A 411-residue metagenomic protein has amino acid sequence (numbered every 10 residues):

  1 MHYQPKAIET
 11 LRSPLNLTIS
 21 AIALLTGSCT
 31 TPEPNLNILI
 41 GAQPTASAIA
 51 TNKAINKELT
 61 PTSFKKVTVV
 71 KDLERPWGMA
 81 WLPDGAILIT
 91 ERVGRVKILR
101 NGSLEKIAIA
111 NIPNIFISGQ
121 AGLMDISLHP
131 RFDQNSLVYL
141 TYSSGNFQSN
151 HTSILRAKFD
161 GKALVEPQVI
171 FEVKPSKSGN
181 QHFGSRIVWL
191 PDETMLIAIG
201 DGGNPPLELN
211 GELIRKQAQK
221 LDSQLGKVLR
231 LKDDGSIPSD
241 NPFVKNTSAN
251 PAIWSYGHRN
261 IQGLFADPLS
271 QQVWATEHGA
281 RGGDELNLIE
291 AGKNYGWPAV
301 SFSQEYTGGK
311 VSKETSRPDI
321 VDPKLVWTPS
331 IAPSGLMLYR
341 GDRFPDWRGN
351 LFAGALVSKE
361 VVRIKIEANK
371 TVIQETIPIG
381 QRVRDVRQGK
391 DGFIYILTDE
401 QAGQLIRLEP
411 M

Functional and structural regions predicted by a protein language model:
M1-L11: N-terminal secretory signal peptides that target proteins for export/translocation
T26-S28: C-terminal motif of bacterial Sec signal peptides marking the signal peptidase cleavage site
T30-G203, G263-A266, Q272-G279, P329-N369 (+1 more regions): Acidic, Gly/Ser/Thr-rich repeat motifs that build Ca2+-stabilized beta-propeller blades
A108-A121, P167-F183, Q224, L231-W254 (+1 more regions): Surface-exposed loop and turn segments in beta-propeller and other repeat-based domains that flank or scaffold
H151, I214-A218, L225, G283 (+2 more regions): A detector of repeated loop/turn-to-beta-strand junctions in beta-rich toroidal repeat architectures
T152-K162, K216-D233, I289-E290: Beta-propeller blade signature
I197-L221, G283-E285, I289: Short, conserved, GDST-rich strand-edge loop motifs in beta-rich repeat architectures
H258, K370-K390: Conserved blade-ending motifs and adjacent loop-strand segments that build the rim/top face of beta-propeller domains
